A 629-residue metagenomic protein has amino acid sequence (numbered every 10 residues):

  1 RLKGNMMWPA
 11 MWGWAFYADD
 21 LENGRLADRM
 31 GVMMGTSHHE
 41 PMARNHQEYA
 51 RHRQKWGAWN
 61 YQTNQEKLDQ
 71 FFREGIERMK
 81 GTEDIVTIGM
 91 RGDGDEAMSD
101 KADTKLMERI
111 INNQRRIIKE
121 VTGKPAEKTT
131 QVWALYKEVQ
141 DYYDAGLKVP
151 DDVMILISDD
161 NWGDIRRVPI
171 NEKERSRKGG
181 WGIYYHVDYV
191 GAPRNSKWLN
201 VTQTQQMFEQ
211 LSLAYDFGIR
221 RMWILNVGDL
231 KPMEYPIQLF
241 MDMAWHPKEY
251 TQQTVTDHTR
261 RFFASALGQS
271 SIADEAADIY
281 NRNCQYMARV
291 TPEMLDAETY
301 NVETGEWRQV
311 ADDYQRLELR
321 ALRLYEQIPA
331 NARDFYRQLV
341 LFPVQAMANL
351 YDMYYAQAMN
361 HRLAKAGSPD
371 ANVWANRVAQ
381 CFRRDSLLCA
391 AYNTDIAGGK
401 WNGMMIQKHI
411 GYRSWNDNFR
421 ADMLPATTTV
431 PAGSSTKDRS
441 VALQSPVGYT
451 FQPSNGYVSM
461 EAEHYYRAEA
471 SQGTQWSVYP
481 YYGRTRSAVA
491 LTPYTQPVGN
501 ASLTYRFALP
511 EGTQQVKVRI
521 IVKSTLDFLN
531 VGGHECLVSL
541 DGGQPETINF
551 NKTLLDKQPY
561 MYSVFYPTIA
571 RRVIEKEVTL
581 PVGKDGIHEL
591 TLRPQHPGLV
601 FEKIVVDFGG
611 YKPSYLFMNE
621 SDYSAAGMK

Functional and structural regions predicted by a protein language model:
N5-M7, G24-L26, G31-H38, E83-T87 (+11 more regions): Beta-sheet entry/capping signal
N5-W8, W14-F16, H38, I157-G163 (+1 more regions): Structured mid-domain segments that build the active-site/substrate or prosthetic-cofactor binding neighborhood
M7-W8, G13-D20, P41-E48, D93-M98 (+13 more regions): Flexible loop/turn segments at secondary-structure boundaries
W12, A18-L21, D28-R29, W56-K178 (+2 more regions): Gly/Pro-rich turn-and-neighbor structural signature
T256-H409, L503: C-terminal non-catalytic alpha-helical accessory regions
C389-S435: Extracytoplasmic/secretory-pathway proteins
F419-K629: Extracytoplasmic
